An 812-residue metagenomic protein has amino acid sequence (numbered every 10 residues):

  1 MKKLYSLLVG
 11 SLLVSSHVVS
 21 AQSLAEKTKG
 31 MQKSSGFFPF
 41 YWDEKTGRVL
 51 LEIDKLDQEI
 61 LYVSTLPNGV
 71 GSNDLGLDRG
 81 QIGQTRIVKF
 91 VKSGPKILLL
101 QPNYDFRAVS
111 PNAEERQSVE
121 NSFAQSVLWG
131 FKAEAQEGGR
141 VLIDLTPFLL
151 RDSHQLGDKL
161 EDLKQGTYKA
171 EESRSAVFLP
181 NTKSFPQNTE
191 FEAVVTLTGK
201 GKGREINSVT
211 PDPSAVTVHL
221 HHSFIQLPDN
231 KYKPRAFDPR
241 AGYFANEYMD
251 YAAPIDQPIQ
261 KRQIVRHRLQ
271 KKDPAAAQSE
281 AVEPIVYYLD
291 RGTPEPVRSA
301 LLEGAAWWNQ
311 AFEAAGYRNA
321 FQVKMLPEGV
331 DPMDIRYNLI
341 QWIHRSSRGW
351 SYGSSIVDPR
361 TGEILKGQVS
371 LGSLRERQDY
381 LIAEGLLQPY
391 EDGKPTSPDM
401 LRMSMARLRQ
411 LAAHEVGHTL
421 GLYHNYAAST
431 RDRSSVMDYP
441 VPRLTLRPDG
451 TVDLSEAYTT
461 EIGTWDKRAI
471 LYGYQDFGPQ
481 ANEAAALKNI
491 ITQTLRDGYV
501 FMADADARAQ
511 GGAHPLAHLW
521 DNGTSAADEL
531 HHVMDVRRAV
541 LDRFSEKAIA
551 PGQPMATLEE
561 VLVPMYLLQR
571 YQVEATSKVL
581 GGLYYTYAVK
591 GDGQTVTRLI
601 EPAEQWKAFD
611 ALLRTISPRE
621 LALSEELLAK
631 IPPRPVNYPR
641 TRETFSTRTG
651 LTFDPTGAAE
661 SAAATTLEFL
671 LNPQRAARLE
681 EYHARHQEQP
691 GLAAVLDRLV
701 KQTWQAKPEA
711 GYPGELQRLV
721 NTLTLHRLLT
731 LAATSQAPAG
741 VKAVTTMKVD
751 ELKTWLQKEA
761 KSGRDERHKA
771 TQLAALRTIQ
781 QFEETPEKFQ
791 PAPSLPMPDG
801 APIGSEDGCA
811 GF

Functional and structural regions predicted by a protein language model:
M1-L4: Positively charged n-region of N-terminal signal peptides that target proteins for export
V9-S16: Bacterial N-terminal signal peptides
H17-A21: Sec/Tat signal peptide C-region and signal peptidase I cleavage site
Q22-T293, A311, A320, M325-Q378 (+4 more regions): Auxiliary tRNA-acceptor-end handling modules of aminoacyl-tRNA synthetases
D57, Q81, R291, E295-E303 (+5 more regions): Soluble non-cytosolic domains of exported or imported proteins
A306-Y317, G417-H418, L422, P442 (+1 more regions): Sec-exported extracytoplasmic/periplasmic mature domains
M325-H344, A406-I462: The catalytic-center signature of Zn2+-dependent metalloproteases
R431-F812: Conserved catalytic/binding loops enriched for acidic/polar residues
